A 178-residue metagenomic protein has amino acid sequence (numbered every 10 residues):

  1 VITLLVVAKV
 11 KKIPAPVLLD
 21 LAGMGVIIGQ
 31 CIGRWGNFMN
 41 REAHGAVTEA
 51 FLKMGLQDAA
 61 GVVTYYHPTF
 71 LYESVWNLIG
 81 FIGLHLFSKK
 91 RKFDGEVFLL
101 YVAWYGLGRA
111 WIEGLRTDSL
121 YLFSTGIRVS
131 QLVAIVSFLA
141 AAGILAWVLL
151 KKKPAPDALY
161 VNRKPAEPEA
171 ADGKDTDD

Functional and structural regions predicted by a protein language model:
V1-D178: A feature for loop-to-transmembrane-helix boundaries and adjacent hydrophobic helices in multi-pass integral membrane
